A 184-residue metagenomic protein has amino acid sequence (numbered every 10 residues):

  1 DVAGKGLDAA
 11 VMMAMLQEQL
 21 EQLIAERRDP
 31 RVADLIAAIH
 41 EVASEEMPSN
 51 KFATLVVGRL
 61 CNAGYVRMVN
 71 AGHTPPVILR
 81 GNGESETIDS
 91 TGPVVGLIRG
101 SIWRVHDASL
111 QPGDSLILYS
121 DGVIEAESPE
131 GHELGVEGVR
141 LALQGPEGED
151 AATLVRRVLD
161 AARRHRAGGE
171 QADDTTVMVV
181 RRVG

Functional and structural regions predicted by a protein language model:
D1, H73, S120-G122, D174: DG-centered beta-turn motif at the end of beta-strands
V2-A10, G122-A126: Short acidic, Gly/Ser-rich segments with clustered Asp/Glu that frequently serve as metal-coordination loops in enzyme
A3-G6, T74-P75, V94: Glycine-rich phosphate/pyrophosphate-binding beta-alpha loops
L7-V69, V139-R166: Helix-loop-helix
F52-L55, E86-E130, R163-A172: Acidic loop->beta-strand submotif enriched in PP2C/PPM serine/threonine phosphatases
V57-C61, A71, V77-G81, M178-V183: Short hydrophobic alpha-helical segments used for membrane anchoring or interfacial signaling
V66-N70, E86-D89: Amphipathic coiled-coil signal-relay and dimerization helices
I78-G81, E127-E133: Cytochrome P450 core scaffold surrounding the K-helix E-X-X-R motif and the conserved "meander" helix-loop region
